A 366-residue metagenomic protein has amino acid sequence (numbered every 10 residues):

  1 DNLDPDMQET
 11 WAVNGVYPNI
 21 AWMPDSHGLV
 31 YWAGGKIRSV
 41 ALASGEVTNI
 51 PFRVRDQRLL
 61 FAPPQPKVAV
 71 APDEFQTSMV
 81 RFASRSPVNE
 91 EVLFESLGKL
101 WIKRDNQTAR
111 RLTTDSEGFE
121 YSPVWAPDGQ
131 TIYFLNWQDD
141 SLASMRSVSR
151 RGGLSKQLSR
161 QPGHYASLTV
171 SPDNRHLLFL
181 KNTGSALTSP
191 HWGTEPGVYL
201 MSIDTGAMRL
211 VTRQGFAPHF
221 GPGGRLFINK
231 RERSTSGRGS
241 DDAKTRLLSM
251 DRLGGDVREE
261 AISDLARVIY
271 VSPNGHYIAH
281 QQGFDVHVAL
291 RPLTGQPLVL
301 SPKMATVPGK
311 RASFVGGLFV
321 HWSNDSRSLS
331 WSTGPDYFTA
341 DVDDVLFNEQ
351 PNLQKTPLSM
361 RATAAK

Functional and structural regions predicted by a protein language model:
D1-N14, H27-L42, F52-F61, F75-M79 (+14 more regions): A flexible loop/linker signature enriched in serine peptidases of the S9 family
G15-V16, A21-P24, V30, V320-N324: An N-terminal, helix-rich hydrophobic module
T306-K310: Inter-blade linker and blade-boundary elements of WD-repeat/beta-propeller domains
G316-L318: Juxtamembrane proline-rich low-complexity "stalk" or linker regions positioned immediately after a signal peptide
